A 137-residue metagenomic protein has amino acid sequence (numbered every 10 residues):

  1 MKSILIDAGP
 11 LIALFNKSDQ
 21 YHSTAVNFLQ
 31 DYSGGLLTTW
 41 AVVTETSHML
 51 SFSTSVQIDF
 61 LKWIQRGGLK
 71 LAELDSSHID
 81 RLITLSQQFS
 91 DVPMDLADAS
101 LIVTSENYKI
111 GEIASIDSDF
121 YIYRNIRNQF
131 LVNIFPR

Functional and structural regions predicted by a protein language model:
M1-D19: Metal-dependent nucleic-acid phosphoesterase active-site entry motif
K2-I4, S23-P93, V103, N107-G111 (+1 more regions): PIN-domain endoribonuclease scaffold, especially VapC-family toxins
D7-A8, T39, I116: A secondary-structure boundary/capping signal
A8, D98-A99: Conserved glycosyltransferase catalytic-site signature
L14-F15, A114, R124: Activation segment
D117-Y121: Low-complexity, intrinsically disordered Gly/Pro/Thr-rich segments
